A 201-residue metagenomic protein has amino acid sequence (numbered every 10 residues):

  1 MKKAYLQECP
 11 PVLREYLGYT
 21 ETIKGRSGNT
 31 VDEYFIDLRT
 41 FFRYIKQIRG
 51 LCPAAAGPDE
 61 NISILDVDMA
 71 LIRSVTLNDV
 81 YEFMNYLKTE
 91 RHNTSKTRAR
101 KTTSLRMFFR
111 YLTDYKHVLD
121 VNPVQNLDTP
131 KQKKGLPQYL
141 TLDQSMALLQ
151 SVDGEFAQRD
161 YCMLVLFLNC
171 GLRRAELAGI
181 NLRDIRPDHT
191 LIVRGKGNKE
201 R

Functional and structural regions predicted by a protein language model:
M1-R201: Conserved catalytic core of the tyrosine transesterase superfamily
